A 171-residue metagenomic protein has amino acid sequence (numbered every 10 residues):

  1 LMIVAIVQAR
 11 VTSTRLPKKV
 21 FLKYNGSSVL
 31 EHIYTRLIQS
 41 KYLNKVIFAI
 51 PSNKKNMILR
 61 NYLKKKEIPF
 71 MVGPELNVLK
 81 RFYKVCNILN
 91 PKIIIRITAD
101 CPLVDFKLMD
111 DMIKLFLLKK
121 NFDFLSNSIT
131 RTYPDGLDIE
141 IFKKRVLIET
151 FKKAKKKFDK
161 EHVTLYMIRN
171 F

Functional and structural regions predicted by a protein language model:
L1-P17: N-terminal nucleotide-binding beta1-loop-alpha1 segment
V29-V46, L59-N61, K65-K66: A short, N-terminal amphipathic alpha-helix
T35, P91, F106-L117, K144 (+1 more regions): Short alpha-helix within the catalytic core of nucleotide-sugar-dependent glycosyltransferases
P51-N56: A conserved acidic beta->alpha catalytic loop
K64-L76, N87: Conserved donor nucleotide-binding strand/loop of the catalytic core
K84, D105-T132: Conserved donor-nucleotide/metal-binding helix-loop-beta segment in metal-dependent transferases, i.e., the alpha-helix
I94-I95: Short aromatic/hydrophobic "clamp" motif used to bind/position activated sugar donors
F142-F171: Active-site oxyanion/phosphate-handling segment shared across diverse enzymes
